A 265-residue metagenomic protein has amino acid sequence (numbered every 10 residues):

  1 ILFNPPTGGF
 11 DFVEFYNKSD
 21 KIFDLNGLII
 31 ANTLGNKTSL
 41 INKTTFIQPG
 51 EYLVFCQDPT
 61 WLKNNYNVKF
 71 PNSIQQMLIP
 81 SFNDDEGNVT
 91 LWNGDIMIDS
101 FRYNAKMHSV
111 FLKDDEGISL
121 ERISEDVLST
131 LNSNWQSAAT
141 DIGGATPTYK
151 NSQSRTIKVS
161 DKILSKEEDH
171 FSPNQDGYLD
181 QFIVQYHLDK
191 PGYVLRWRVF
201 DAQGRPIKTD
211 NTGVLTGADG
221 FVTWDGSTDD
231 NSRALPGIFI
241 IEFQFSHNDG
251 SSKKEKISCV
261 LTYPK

Functional and structural regions predicted by a protein language model:
I1-L131, I157-E167: Activation on beta-sandwich/Ig-like modules and their edge loops
V13, S39, P147-T148, Q181 (+2 more regions): Intrinsically disordered, low-complexity, compositionally biased regions/tails
F70-N72, N104, N134-D141, F239: Short intrinsically disordered coil segments
F82, W135, F171: Short clusters of hydrophobic/aromatic residues that line enzyme substrate/ligand-binding pockets
D115, I142, L235: Short glycine/serine/threonine-biased micro-segments
L128-T156: Surface beta-loop-beta hairpin patches that serve as ligand-binding interfaces in beta-rich domains
T156-K265: Short loop/turn motifs at secondary-structure boundaries
